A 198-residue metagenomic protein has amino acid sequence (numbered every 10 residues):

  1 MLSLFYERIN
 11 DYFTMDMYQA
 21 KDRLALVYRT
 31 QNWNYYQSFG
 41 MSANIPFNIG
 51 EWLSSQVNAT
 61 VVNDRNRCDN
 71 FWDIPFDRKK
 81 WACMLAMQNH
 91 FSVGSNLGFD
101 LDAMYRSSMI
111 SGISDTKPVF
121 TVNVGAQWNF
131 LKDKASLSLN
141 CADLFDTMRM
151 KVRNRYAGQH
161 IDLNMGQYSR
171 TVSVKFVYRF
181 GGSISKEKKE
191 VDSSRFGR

Functional and structural regions predicted by a protein language model:
M1-N58, M84: Outer membrane beta-barrel strand-and-loop segments of large Gram-negative receptors, especially TonB-dependent
L2, S55-A59, C83, F99-L101 (+3 more regions): Transmembrane beta-strands of outer-membrane beta-barrel proteins
L4, Y12-K21, L26, N66-I74 (+3 more regions): Outer-membrane beta-barrel translocator domains and adjoining extracellular loop/strand segments of Gram-negative
L4-N10, V61-R65, A103-M109, F130 (+2 more regions): Transmembrane beta-strands of outer-membrane beta-barrel pores
Y35-F39, D77-C83, P118-V122, Y168-V172: Residues that define the transmembrane beta-barrel architecture of outer-membrane proteins
M41-F47, M87-F91, V124-W128, L139 (+1 more regions): Residues on the lipid-exposed face of transmembrane beta-strands in outer-membrane beta-barrel proteins
N48-S54, G94-N96, L131-D133, G181-S183: Outer-membrane beta-barrel channels and translocator barrels
F130-R198: C-terminal beta-signal and adjacent terminal beta-strands/loops of Gram-negative outer-membrane beta-barrel proteins
